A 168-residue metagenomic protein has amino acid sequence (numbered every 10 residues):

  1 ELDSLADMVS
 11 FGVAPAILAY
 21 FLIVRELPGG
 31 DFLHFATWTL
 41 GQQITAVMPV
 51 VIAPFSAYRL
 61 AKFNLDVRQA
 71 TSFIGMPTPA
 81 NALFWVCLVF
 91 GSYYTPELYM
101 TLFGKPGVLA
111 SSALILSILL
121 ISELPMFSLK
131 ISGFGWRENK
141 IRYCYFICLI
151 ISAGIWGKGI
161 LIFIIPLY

Functional and structural regions predicted by a protein language model:
E1-R59: Multi-pass membrane catalytic core of lipid/isoprenoid biosynthesis enzymes
E1-S4, W38, T45-A46, N64 (+3 more regions): Hydrophobic alpha-helical segments and their boundary regions
L2, A6, Y58-A61, A80 (+2 more regions): Residue-level micro-sites within transmembrane alpha helices that shape and flank functional polar/acidic positions
M8, G12, A61-N64, A80 (+2 more regions): Hydrophobic positions within alpha-helical membrane elements
G12, A16, I23, L65-R68 (+3 more regions): Hydrophobic alpha-helical membrane-insertion segments
Y20-G30, K62-R68, T95, M126-L129: Juxtamembrane transmembrane-helix termini
Q43-F84: Hydrophobic, well-structured mid-protein blocks that either form specific transmembrane helices
A70-Y168: C-terminal membrane-associated helical module and adjoining short loops/tails
